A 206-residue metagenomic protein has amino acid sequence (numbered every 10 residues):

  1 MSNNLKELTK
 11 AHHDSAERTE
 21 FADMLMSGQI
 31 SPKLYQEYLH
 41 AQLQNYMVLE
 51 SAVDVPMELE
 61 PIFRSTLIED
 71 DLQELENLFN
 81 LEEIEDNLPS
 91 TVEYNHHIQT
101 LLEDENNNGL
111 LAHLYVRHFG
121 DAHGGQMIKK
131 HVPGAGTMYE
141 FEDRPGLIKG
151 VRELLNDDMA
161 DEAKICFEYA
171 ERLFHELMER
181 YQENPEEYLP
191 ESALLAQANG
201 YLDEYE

Functional and structural regions predicted by a protein language model:
M1-E206: Metal- and O2-centered redox machinery and metal/ROS homeostasis
